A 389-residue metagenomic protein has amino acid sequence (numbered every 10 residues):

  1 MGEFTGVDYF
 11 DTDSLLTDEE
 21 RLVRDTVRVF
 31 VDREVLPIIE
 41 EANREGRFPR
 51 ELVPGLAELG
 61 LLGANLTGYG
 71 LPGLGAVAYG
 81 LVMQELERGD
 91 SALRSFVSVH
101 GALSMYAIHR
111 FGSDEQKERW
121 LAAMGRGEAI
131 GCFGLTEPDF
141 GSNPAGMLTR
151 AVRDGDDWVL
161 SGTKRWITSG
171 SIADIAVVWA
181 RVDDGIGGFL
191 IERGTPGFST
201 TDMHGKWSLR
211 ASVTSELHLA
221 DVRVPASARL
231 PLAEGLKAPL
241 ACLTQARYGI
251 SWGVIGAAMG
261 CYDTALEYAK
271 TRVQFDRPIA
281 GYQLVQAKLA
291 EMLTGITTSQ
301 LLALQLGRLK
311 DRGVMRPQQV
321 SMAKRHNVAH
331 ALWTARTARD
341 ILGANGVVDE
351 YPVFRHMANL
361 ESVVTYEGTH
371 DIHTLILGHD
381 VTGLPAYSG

Functional and structural regions predicted by a protein language model:
M1-D90, V99, F111-Q116, A123 (+5 more regions): Alpha-helical interface subdomain recognition
G60, M83-E87, A180-D183, I191-P196 (+1 more regions): Short Ser/Thr-interspersed hydrophobic loop/turn segments at strand-loop and sheet-helix junctions that line or gate
A102-R110: Helix-loop "lid/cap" segments that line or gate small-molecule binding pockets
M124, D139-S142, W166-S169, R181 (+1 more regions): Short Gly/Pro-enriched turn/cap motifs at secondary-structure boundaries
G127-L135: A short, Trp-centered hydrophobic/proline-enriched beta-strand micro-motif
G146, G194-R223: Flexible, small-/acidic-enriched active-site or ligand-binding loops
S161-T201: A short core secondary-structure module
S215-A241: A short, charged helix-loop
